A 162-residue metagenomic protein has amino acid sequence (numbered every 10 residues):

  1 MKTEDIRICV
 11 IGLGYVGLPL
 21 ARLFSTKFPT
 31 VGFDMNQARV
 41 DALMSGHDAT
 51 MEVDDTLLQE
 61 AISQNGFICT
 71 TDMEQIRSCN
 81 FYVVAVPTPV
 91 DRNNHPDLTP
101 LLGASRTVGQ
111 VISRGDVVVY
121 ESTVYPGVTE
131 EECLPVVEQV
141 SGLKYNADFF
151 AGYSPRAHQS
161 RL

Functional and structural regions predicted by a protein language model:
M1, S63-C79: Short acidic low-complexity segments
M1-H47: NAD(P)+-binding Rossmann beta1-loop-alpha1 motif at the extreme N-terminus of oxidoreductases
S25, R77, I112-S113: Short conserved AdoMet
P29, G66-I68, K144, F150: Conserved beta-strand segments of alpha/beta enzyme cores
H47-F67: N-terminal glycine-rich dinucleotide-binding loop that anchors FAD/FMN and/or NAD(P) in oxidoreductases
Y82-V84, Y120: Redox-cofactor binding/interface segments in oxidoreductases and associated redox assembly factors
V90-A157: Rossmann-like NAD(P)(H) cofactor-binding subdomain of soluble oxidoreductases
S160-L162: Short, intrinsically disordered, charge-balanced linker/junction segments flanking boundaries in proteins
